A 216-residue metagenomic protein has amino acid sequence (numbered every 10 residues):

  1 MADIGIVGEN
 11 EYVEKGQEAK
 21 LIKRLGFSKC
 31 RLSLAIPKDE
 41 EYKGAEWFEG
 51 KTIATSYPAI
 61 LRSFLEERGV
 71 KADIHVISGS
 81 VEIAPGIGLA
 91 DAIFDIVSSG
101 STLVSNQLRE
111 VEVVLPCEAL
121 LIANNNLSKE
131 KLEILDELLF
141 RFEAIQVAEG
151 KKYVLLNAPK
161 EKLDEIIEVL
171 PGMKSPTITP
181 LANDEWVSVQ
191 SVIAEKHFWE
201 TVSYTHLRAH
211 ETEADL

Functional and structural regions predicted by a protein language model:
A2-Y12, F94-S101, K160: Beta->alpha turn/N-cap motifs
V13-R24, S101-P116: Ligand-binding "clamshell"
K20-K71, N126-S128, L139-F140: A conserved helix-loop-strand patch within extracytoplasmic ligand-binding domains of the periplasmic binding
S28-L34, P116-L121, K152: Small-molecule pocket liners
I74-P85: Short helix-initiation/N-cap motifs at beta->coil->alpha
Q146-P159: Short glycine-/aliphatic-rich beta-strand segments at the starts of folded cytosolic domains
A158-P176: Short amphipathic alpha-helix segments
T205, A209-T212: Conserved small/polar residues in nucleotide/adenosyl-binding loops
